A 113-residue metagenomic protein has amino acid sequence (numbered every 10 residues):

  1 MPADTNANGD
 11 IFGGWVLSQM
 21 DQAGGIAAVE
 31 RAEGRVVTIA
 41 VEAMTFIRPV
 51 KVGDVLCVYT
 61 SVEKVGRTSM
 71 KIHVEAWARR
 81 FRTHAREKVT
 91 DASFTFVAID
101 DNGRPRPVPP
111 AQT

Functional and structural regions predicted by a protein language model:
M1-A40, V97-T113: Hot-dog-fold acyl-thioester-processing enzymes
V36, A43-M44, I72: Extended interaction regions within the primary functional domain
V41-P49: Short, charge-patterned binding micro-sites
K51-V52, E63-T113: HotDog/MaoC-like acyl-thioester-processing domains
